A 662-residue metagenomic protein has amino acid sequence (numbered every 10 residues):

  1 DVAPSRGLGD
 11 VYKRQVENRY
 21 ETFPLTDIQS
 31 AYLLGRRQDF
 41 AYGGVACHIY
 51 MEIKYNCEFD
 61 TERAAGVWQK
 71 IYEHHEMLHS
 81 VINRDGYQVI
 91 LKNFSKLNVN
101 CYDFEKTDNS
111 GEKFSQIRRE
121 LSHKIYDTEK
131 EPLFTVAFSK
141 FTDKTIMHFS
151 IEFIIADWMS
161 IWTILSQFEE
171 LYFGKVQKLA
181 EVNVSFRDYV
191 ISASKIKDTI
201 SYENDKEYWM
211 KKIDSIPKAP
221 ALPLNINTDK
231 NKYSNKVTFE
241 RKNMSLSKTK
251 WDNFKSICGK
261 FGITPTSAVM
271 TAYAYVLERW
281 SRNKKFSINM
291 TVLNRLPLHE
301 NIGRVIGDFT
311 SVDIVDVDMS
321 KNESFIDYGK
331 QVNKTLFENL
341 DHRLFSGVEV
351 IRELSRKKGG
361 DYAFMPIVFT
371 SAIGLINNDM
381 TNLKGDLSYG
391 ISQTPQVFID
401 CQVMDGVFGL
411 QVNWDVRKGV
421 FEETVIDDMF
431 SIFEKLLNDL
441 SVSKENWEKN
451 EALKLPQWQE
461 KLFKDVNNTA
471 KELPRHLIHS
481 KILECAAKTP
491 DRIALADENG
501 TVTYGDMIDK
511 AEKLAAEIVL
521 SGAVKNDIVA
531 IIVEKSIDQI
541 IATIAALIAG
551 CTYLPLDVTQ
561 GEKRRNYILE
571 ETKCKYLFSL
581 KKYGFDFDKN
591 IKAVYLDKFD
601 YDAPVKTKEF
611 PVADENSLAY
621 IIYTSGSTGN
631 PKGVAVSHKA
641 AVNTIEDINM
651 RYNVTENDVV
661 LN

Functional and structural regions predicted by a protein language model:
D1-Y12: Single conserved hydrophobic/aromatic residue that forms the stacking wall/gate of nucleotide- or nucleobase-binding
D10-V184, D252, W280, D313-I314 (+5 more regions): Carrier-protein-dependent adenylate-forming modules in NRPS/ANL systems
V16-N18, E112-Q116, L165-F239, D316 (+3 more regions): Non-catalytic, low-complexity flexible loops and terminal extensions
R19, Q38-C47, E76-M77, R84 (+8 more regions): His-Asp-centered acyl/peptidyl-transfer active-site segments
L33-G44, D205-I263, S355, K454-Q457 (+2 more regions): Flexible, P/S/T/G-rich "lid" or insertion loops adjacent to the active sites of thioester-utilizing
S160, L165-S166, P265-Y273: Short amphipathic alpha-helical segments
D188-K197, N446-L473: Short, charged, surface-exposed hinge/linker loops at domain edges that act as mobile lids or interdomain connectors
D386-V407: Low-complexity, glycine/alanine/valine/leucine- and proline-rich hydrophobic stretches
